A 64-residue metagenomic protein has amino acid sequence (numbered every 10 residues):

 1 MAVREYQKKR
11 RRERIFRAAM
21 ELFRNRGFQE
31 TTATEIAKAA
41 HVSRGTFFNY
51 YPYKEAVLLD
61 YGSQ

Functional and structural regions predicted by a protein language model:
M1-R26, E30-V42, A56-L59: Basic, helix-initiating cap at the start of DNA-binding domains
V42-Y51: Short hydrophobic/aromatic patch on the recognition helix
Y51, E55-Q64: Alpha-helical DNA-contacting segments of helix-turn-helix folds
